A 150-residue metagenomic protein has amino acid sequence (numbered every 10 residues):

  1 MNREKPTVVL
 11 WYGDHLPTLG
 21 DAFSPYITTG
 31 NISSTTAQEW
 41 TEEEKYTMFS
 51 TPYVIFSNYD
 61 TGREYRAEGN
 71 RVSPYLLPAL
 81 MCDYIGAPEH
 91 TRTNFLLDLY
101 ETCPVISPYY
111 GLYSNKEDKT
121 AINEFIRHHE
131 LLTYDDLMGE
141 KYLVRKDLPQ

Functional and structural regions predicted by a protein language model:
M1-Q150: Solvent-exposed soluble domains appended to multi-pass membrane proteins
